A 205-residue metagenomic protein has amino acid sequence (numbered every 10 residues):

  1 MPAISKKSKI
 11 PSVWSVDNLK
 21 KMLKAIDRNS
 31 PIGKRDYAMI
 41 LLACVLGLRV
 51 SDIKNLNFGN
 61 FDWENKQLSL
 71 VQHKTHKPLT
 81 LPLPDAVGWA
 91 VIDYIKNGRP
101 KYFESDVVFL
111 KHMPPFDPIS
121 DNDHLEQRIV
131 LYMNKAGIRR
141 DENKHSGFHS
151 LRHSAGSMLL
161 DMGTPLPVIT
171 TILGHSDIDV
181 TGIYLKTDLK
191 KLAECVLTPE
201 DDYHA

Functional and structural regions predicted by a protein language model:
M1-A205: Conserved catalytic core of the tyrosine transesterase superfamily
